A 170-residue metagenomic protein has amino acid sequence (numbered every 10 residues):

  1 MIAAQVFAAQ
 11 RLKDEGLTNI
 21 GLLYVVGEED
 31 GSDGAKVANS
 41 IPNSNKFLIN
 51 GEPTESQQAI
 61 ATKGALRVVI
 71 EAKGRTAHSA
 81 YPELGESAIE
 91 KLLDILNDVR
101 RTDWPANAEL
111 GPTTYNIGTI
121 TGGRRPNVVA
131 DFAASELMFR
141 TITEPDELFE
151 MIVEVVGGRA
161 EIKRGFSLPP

Functional and structural regions predicted by a protein language model:
M1, G34-A35, L84, L148: Residues at alpha-helix caps and immediate loop-helix transition turns in enzyme cores, especially N- and C-cap
M1-A4, H78: Glycine/serine-rich anion-binding loops at beta->alpha junctions that coordinate negatively charged ligand groups
A3-R67: Acidic/histidine-rich catalytic neighborhood of metal-dependent amide-processing enzymes
P53, I60, R67-P170: Metal-dependent amide/peptide-bond hydrolase catalytic core, centered on the "pita-bread" metallohydrolase fold
